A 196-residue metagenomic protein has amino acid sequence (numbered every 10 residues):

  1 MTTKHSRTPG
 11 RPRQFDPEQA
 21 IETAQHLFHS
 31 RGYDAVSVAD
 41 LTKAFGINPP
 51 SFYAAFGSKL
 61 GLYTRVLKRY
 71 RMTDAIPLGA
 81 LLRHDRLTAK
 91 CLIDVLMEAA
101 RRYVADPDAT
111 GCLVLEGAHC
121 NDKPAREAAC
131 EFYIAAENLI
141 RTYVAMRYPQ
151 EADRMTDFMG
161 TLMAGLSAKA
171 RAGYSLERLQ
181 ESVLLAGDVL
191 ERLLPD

Functional and structural regions predicted by a protein language model:
M1-F15, L194-D196: N-terminal intrinsically disordered/low-complexity leader segments
Q19, T23-G61, R65: Helix-turn-helix
H26, S30, S58, H84 (+5 more regions): Conserved amphipathic alpha-helical interaction elements at protein-protein interfaces in regulatory, energy-coupling
R65, L78-T110, T156-M159: Hydrophobic alpha-helical connector segments
K68-D74: Short, basic, alpha-helical segments at the C-terminal edge of helix-turn-helix-like DNA-binding modules
A75, K90, D94-M97, K123-R147 (+2 more regions): Amphipathic alpha-helical packing segments from all-alpha helical-bundle domains
C91, V104-E127: Amphipathic alpha-helical segments used for helix-helix packing
T110, E116-H119, E151-A172, E181-V189: Hydrophobic alpha-helical segments that form the core of small-molecule binding pockets and/or dimer interfaces
